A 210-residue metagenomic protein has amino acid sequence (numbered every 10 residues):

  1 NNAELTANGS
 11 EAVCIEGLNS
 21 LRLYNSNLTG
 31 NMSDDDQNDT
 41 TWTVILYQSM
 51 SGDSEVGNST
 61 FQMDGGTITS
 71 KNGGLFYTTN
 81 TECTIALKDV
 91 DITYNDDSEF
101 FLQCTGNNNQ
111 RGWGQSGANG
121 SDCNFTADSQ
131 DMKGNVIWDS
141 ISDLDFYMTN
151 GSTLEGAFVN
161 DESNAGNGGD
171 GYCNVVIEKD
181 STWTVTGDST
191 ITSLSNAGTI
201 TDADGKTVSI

Functional and structural regions predicted by a protein language model:
N1, L5, T207-I210: Short, intrinsically disordered, charge-balanced linker/junction segments flanking boundaries in proteins
N2-G9, Y24-T43, S59-N72, K88-L102 (+4 more regions): Beta-strand-rich solenoid/repeat architectures in extracellular/passenger domains of polysaccharide-targeting enzymes
L5-G17, G30-S33, S70-Y77, T81 (+2 more regions): Glycine-centered low-complexity coil/loop motifs and glycine-rich tracts, especially the flexible linkers
G9-A12, V44-D53, N72-L75, R111-W113 (+1 more regions): Short, recurring structural edge motifs at helix starts
G17-L18, L23, V56-N58, M63 (+7 more regions): Parallel beta-helix/beta-solenoid
G30-E55, N95-S116, V159-G168: Acidic/polar low-complexity surface segments
M50, S54-E55, N80-T81, G198: Long, ordered, amphipathic alpha-helical scaffolds
S116-N119, C123, S129-I210: Extracellular beta-solenoid/beta-roll
